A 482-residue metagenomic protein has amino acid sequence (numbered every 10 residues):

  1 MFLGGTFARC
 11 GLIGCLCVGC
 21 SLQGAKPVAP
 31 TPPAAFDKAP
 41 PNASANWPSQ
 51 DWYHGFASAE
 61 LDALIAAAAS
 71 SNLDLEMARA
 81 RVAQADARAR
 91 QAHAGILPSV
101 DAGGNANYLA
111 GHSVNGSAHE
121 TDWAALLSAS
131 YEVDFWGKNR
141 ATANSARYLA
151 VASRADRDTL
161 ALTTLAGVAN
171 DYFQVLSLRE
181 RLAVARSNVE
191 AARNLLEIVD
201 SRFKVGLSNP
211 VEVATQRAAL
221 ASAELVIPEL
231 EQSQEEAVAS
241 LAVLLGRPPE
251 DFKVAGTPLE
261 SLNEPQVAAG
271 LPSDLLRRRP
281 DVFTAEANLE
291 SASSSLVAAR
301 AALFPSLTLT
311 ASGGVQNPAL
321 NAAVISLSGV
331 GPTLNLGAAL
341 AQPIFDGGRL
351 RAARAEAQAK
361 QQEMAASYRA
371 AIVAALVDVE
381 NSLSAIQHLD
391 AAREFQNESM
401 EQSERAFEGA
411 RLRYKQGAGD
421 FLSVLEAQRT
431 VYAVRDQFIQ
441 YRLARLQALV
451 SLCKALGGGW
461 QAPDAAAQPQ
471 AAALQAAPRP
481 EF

Functional and structural regions predicted by a protein language model:
G4-I13: Sec-dependent signal peptide recognition, specifically the positively charged N-region followed immediately by
R9, S21, N263, Q416 (+1 more regions): Acidic, low-complexity, intrinsically disordered peripheral segments
C17-G19: C-terminal motif of bacterial Sec signal peptides marking the signal peptidase cleavage site
S21-R88, E260-E290, P343-I344, R369-I372 (+2 more regions): Bacterial Sec-pathway N-terminal export signals of envelope proteins
W47-F56, N105-S128, T142, D251-A268 (+3 more regions): Small/polar, glycine/serine/threonine/aspartate-rich low-complexity segments that form flexible
I65, A124-S128, Y172, R217 (+3 more regions): Membrane-embedded beta-strand positions in outer-membrane beta-barrel channels/transporters
E76-M77, H93-A94, V133-A161, V211 (+6 more regions): Sec/SRP-type N-terminal targeting helices
N139, A155-L271, A385, L389 (+4 more regions): Periplasmic alpha-helical coiled-coil/stalk elements that build and connect Gram-negative outer-membrane
